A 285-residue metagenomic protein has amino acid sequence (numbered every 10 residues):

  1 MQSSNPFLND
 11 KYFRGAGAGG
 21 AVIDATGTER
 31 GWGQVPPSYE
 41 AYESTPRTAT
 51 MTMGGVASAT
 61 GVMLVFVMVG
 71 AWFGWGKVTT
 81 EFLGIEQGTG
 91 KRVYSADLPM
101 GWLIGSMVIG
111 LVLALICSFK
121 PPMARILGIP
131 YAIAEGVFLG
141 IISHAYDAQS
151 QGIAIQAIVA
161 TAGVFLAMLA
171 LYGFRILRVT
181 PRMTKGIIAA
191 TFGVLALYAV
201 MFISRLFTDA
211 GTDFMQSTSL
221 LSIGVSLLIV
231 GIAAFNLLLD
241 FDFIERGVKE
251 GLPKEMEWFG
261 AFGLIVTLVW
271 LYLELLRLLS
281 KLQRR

Functional and structural regions predicted by a protein language model:
M1-R285: A hydrophobic alpha-helical transmembrane-helix feature that marks the membrane cores and membrane-interface segments
